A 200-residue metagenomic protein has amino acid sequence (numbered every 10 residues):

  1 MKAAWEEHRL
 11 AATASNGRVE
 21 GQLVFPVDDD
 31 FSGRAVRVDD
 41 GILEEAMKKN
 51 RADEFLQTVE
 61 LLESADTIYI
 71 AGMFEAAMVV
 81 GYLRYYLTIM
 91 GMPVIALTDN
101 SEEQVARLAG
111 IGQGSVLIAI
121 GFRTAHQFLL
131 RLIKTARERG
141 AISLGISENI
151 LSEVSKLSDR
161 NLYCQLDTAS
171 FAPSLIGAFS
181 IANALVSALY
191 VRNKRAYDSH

Functional and structural regions predicted by a protein language model:
M1-D53: HTH-adjacent hinge/linker in prokaryotic transcriptional regulators
R51-L61: Short, acidic loop-to-helix structural element flanking the phosphoryl-transfer center in phosphate-processing enzymes
E63-S180, A184-K194: Glycine-rich phosphate-binding loops that contact phosphosugars or nucleotide phosphates
R195-H200: A short, charged, Gly/Pro-tolerant segment at domain boundaries
